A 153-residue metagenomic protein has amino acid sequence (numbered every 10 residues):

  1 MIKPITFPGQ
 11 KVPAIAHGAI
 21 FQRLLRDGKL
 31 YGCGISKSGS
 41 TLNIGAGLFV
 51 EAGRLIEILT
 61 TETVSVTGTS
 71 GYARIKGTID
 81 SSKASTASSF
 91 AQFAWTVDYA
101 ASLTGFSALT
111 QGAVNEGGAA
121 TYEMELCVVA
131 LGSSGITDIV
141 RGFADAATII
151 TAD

Functional and structural regions predicted by a protein language model:
M1-V50: N-terminal "first-domain core" detector
P4-P8, T41-D153: Beta-strand-rich solenoidal segments
